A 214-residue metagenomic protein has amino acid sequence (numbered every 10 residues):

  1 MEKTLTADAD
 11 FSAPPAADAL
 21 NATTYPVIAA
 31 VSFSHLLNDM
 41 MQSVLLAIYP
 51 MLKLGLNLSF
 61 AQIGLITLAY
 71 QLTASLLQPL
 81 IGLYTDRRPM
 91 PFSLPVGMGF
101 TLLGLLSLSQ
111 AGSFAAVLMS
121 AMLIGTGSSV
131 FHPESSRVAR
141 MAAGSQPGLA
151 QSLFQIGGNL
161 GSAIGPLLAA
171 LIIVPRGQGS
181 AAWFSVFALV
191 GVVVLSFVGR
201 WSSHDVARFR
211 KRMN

Functional and structural regions predicted by a protein language model:
L5-T6, F197-N214: Flexible cytoplasmic inter-helical loops of multi-pass small-molecule transporters
A30-P50, L54, L58-F60: Extracytoplasmic
V31, S113-A121: Short hydrophobic/alpha-helical segments at membrane-entry points of transmembrane helices in Major Facilitator
S43, Q71-P79, S162-A163: Residue-level signature of mid-helix packing/kink "hotspots" within the transmembrane helices of 12-pass Major
L76-F114: Conserved MFS/SLC helix-loop-helix module at the cytosolic interface between two early adjacent transmembrane helices
S120-G157: Cytoplasmic helix-loop-helix junction between adjacent transmembrane helices in 12-TM secondary transporters
F154-S203: Helix-loop-helix hairpin linking two adjacent transmembrane segments in secondary transporters
